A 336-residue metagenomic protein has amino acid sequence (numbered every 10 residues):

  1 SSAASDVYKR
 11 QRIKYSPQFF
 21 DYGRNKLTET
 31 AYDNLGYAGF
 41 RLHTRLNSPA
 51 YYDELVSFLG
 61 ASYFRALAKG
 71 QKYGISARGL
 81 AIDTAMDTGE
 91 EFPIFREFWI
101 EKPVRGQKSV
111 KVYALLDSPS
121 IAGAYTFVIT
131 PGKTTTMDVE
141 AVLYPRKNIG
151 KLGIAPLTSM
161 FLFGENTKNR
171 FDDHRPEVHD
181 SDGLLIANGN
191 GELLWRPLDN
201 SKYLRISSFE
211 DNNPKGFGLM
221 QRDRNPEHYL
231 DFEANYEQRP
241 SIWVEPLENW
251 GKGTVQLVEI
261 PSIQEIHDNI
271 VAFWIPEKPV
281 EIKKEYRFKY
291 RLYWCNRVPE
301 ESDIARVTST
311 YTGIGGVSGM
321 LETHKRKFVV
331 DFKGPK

Functional and structural regions predicted by a protein language model:
A3-Y8: Short, small-residue-biased leader/transition segments that mark boundaries at the very start of proteins
R12-Q18: N-terminal accessory alpha/beta regions
D33-G36, F40-Y73, G150, I154 (+3 more regions): A contiguous, surface-exposed recognition patch within enzymatic or periplasmic domains that forms
K69, Y73-G132, L247-N269: Extended, loop-rich substrate-binding clefts of extracytoplasmic carbohydrate-active enzymes
F95-F98, G123-T126, F273-E277, T312-V317: Short structured motifs
Y113-F163: Acidic, contiguous internal or C-terminal segments within carbohydrate-active enzymes that form a structured patch used
M137-P145, Y290, R326-F332: Short, well-ordered beta-strand segments enriched in hydrophobic/aromatic residues
L292-K336: C-terminal structural cap/anchor segments
